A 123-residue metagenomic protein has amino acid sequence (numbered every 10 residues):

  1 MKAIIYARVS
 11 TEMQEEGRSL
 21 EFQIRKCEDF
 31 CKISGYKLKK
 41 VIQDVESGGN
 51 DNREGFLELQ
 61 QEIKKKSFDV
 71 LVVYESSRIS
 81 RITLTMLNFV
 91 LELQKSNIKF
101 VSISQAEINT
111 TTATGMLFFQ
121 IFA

Functional and structural regions predicted by a protein language model:
M1-A123: Short, structured surface patches at the beginning of a domain
